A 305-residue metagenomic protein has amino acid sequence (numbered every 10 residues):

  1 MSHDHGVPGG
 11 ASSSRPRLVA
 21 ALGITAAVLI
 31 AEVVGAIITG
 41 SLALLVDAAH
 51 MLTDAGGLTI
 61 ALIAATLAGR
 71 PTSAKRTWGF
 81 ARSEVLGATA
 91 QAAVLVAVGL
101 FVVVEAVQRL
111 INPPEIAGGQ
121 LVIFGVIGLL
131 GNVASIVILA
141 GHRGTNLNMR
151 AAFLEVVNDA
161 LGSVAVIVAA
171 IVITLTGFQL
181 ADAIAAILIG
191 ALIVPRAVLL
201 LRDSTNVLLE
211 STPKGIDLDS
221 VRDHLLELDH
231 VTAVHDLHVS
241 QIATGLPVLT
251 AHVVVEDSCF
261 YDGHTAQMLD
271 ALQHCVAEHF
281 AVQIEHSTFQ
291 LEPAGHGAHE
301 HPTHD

Functional and structural regions predicted by a protein language model:
M1-T39: Histidine-rich, glycine-flanked metal-binding segment
S2-V7, S13-S14, A43, A49 (+2 more regions): Alpha-helical transmembrane segments and adjacent TM-loop junctions that form the membrane-embedded core of multi-pass
A26, I30, A55, A160-V164: Hydrophobic alpha-helical transmembrane bundles that constitute the permease/transmembrane domains of multi-pass
L29-A55: N-terminal TM1-TM2 helical hairpin plus the immediately adjacent luminal interfacial "cap"
A31-V33, A64-G69: Alpha-helical transmembrane segments of multi-pass membrane proteins
